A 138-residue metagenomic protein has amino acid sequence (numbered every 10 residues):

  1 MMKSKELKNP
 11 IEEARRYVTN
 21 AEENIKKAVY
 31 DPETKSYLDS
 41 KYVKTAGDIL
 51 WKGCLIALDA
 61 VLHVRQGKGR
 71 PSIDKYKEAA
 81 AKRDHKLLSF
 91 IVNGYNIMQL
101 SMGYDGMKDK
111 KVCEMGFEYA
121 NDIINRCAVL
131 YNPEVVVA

Functional and structural regions predicted by a protein language model:
M1-A138: Terminal alpha-helical segments
